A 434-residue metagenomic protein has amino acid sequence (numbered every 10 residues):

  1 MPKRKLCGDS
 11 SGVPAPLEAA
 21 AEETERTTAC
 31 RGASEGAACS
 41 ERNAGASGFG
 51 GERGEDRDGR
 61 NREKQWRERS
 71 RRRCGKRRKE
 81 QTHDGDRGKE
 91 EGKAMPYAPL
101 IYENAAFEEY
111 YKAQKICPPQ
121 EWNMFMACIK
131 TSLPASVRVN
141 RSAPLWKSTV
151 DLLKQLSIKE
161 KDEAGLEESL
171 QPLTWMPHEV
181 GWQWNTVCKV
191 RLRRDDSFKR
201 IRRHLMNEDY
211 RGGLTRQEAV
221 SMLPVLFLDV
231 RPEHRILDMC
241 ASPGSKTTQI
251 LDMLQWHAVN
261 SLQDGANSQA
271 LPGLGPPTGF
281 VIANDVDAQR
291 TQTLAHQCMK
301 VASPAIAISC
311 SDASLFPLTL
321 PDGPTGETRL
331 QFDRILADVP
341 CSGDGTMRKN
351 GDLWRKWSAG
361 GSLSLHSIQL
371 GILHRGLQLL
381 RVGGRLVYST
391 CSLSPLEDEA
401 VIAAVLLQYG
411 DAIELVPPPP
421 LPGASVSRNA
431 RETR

Functional and structural regions predicted by a protein language model:
P2-R434: S-adenosylmethionine
